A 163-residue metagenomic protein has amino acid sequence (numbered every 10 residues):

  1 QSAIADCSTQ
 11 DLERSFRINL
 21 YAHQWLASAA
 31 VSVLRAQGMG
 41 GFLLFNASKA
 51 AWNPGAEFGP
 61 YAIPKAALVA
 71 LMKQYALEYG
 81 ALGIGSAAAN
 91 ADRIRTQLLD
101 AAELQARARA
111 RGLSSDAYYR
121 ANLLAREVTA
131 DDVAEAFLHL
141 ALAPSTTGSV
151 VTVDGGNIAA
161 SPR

Functional and structural regions predicted by a protein language model:
Q1-E13, E57-P60, L113: Conserved mid-core segment of classical short-chain dehydrogenase/reductases
A5-Q24, L44, L68, Y119 (+1 more regions): Catalytic Tyr-X3-Lys loop
A27, P64, M72: Active-site helix of classical SDR
S32, L77-E78: Alpha-helical segment proximal to the catalytic Tyr-Lys
S48: Residue(s) in the substrate-gating loop at a strand-loop-helix junction that position the organic substrate next
G80, G85, S145-S149: Short, small/polar-rich loop/turn modules that mediate ligand/substrate recognition or access, typified
A81, I94-A121, R163: A glycine/serine/threonine-rich, flexible loop-to-helix segment that serves as the NAD(P) cofactor-binding "lid"
R126-V153, I158: C-terminal substrate-recognition "lid" of short-chain dehydrogenase/reductases
